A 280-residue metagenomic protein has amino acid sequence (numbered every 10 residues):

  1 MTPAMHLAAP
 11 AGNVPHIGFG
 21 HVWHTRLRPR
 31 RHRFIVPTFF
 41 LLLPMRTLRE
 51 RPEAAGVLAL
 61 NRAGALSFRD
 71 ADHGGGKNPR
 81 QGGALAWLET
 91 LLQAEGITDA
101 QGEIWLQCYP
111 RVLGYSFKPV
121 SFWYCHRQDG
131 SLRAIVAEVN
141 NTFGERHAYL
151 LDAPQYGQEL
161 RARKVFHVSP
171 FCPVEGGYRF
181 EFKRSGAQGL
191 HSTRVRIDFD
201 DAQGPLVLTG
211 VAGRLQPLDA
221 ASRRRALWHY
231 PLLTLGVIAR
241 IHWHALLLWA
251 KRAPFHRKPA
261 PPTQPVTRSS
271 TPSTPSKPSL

Functional and structural regions predicted by a protein language model:
M1-L280: Mature, function-bearing regions of proteins
